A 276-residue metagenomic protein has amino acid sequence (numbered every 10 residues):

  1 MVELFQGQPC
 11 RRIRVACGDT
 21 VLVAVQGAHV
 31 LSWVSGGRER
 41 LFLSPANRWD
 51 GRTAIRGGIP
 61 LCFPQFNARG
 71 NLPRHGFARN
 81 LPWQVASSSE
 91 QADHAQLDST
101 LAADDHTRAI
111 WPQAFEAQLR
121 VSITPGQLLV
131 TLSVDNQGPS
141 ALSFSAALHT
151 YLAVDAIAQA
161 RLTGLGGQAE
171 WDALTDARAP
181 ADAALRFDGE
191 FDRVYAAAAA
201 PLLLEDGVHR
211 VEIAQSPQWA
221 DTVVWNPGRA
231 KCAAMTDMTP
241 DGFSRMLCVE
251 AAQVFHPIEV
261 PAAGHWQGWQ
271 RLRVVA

Functional and structural regions predicted by a protein language model:
M1, P73-T124: Extended, loop-rich substrate-binding clefts of extracytoplasmic carbohydrate-active enzymes
M1-A16, Q26, D104, E116 (+1 more regions): Beta-strand-rich recognition/accessory modules
R11, V21, L97-S99, A117-L119 (+5 more regions): Hydrophobic residues positioned within well-ordered beta-strands of beta-sheet architectures
G18-R74: Acidic-aromatic substrate-binding/catalytic surfaces of carbohydrate-active enzymes
V23, L132-G138, V274: Asparagine-centered strand-capping/turn motif at beta-strand->loop junctions
S32-V34, S140-A146: Short, hydrophobic/aromatic beta-strand segments
T53-R79, G166-A169, T175-R178, A199 (+1 more regions): Beta-strand/loop-rich accessory regions of lumenal/periplasmic or secreted enzymes, predominantly carbohydrate-active
A141-S143, T150-V223: Active-site/ligand-binding surface loops and adjacent short beta/alpha elements that line catalytic pockets across
